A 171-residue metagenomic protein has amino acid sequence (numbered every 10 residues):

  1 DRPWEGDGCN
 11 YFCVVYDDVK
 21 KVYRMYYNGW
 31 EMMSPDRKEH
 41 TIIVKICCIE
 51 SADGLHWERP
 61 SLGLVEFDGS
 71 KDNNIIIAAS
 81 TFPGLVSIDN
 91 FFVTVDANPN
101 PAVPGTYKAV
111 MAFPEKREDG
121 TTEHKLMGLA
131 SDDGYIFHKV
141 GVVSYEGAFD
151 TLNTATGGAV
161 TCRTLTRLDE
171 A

Functional and structural regions predicted by a protein language model:
D1-A171: Beta-rich carbohydrate-recognition and catalytic domains
